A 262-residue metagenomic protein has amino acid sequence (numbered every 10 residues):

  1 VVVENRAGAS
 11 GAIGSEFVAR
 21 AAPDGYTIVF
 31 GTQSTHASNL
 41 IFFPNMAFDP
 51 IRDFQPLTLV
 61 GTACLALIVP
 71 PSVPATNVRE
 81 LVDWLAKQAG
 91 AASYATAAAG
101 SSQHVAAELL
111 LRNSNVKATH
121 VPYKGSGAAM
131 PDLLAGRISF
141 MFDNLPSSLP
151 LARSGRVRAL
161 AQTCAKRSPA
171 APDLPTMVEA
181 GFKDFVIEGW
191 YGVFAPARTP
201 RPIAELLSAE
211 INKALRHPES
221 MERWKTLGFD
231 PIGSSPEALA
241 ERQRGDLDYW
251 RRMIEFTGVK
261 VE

Functional and structural regions predicted by a protein language model:
V1-I51, A91, S114-N144, L151 (+2 more regions): N-terminal (or domain-start) structured segment
R20-Y26, Q33, I41-A128, M177-E179 (+1 more regions): Hinge/capping helix and adjacent helix->loop/strand transition within the periplasmic-binding protein
S34, A98, P146-S147, T163-K166 (+1 more regions): Glycine-rich beta-alpha junction loops
D49-L59, A95, K117-V121, S139-F140 (+2 more regions): Short beta-strand->loop
Y94-A95, L160, E222-W224, G233 (+1 more regions): Short, hydrophobic secondary-structure boundary micro-motifs
A99, R223-R242: Surface-exposed aromatic
S235-V261: Extracellular/periplasmic bilobal clamshell ligand-binding domains
